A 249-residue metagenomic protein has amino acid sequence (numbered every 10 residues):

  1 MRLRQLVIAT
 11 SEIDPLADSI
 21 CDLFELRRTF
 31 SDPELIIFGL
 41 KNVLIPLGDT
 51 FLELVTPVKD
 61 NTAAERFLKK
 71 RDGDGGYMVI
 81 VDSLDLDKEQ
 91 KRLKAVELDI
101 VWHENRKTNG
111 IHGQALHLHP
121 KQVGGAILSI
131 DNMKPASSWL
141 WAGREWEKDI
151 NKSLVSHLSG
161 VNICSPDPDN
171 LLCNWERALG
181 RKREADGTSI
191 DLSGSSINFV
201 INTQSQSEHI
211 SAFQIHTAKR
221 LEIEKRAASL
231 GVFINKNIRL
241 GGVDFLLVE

Functional and structural regions predicted by a protein language model:
M1-N61, L246: An N-terminus-focused feature that recognizes amino-terminal "leader" regions
R2-S11, V43-P46, E65-R92, L118 (+2 more regions): Vicinal oxygen chelate
D14-R27, K88-E97, D167-G180, K225: Amphipathic alpha-helical segments
I20-D22, F67-K70, N151-K152, N202-Q204: A short alpha-helix capping/helix-coil boundary motif
F30-I36, D82, N105-T108, E176-R183 (+1 more regions): Short linear motifs in intrinsically disordered
S31-E34, N42, A64-K69, W102-K107 (+1 more regions): Catalytic micro-motifs at enzyme active sites that drive phosphoryl/nucleotidyl and oxygen chemistry
E53, Q90-G160, E184, T188-Q206 (+2 more regions): Vicinal oxygen chelate
V58-R66, D74, V96, I100-E104: Short acidic (Asp/Glu) patches
